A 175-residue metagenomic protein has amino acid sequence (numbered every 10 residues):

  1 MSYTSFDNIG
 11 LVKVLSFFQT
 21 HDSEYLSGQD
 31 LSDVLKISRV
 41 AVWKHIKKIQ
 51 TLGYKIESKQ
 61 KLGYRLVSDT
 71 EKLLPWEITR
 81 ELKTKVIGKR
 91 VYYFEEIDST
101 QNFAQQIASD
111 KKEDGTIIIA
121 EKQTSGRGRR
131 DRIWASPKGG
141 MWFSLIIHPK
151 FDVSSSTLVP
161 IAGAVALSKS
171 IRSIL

Functional and structural regions predicted by a protein language model:
S2-I174: N-terminal lobe of the biotin/lipoate ligase/transferase fold
